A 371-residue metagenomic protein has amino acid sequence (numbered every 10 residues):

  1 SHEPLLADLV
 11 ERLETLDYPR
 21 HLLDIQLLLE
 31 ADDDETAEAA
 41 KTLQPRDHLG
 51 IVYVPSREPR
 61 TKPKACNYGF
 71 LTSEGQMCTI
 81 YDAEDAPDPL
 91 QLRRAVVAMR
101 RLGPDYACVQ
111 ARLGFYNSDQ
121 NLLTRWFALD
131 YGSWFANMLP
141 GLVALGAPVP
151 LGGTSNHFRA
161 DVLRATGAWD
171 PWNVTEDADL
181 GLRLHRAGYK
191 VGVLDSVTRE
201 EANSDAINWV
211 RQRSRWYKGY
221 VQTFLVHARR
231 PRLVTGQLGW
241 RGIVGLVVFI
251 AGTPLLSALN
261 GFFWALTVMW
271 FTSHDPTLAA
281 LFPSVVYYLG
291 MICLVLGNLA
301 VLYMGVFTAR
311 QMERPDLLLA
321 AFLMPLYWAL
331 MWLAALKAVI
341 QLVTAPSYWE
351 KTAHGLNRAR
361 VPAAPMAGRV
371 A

Functional and structural regions predicted by a protein language model:
H2-T15, E35: Short, well-formed alpha-helical segments that are part of the catalytic scaffolds of diverse glycosyltransferases
E14-R57, R100: Acidic donor-binding segment of Leloir-type glycosyltransferases
T42-Q76, P89-V174, S214-L225: Long helical/loop segments within the catalytic core of UDP-sugar-dependent glycosyltransferases, especially the large
D82-A86, W172, L184: The conserved acidic donor/metal-binding loop of glycosyltransferases
L129-A136, R211-P231, L296-M304, K337-V339: Catalytic core of nucleotide-sugar-dependent glycosyltransferases
V174-L180: Acidic donor-binding loop at a coil-to-helix junction in glycosyltransferase catalytic cores that engages
G181-R199: Catalytic donor-sugar/metal-binding loop of nucleotide-sugar-dependent glycosyltransferases
G245-V343: Membrane-embedded multi-pass helical conduit in multi-pass membrane proteins, especially envelope-biosynthetic
